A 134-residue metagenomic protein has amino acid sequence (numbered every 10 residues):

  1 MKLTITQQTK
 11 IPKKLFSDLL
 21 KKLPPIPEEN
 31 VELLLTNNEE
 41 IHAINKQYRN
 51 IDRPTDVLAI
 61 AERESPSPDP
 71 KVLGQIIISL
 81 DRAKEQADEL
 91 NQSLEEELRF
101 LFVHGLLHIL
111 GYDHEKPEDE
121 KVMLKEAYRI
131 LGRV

Functional and structural regions predicted by a protein language model:
M1-R99, L110-V134: An acidic/histidine-cluster motif and surrounding catalytic segment that typifies divalent-metal-assisted enzyme active
L107: Periplasmic solute-binding protein
